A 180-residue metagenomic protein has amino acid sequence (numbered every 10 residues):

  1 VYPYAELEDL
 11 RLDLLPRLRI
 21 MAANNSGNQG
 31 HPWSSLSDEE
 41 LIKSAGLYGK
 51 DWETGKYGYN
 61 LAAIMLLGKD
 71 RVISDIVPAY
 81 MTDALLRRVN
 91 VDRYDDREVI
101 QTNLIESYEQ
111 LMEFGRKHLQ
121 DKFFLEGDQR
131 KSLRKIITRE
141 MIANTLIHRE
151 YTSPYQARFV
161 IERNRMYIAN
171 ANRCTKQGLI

Functional and structural regions predicted by a protein language model:
V1-Y155, I161-I180: Active-site helix-to-loop segments that bind/position phosphate- or nucleotide-bearing substrates and donors across
